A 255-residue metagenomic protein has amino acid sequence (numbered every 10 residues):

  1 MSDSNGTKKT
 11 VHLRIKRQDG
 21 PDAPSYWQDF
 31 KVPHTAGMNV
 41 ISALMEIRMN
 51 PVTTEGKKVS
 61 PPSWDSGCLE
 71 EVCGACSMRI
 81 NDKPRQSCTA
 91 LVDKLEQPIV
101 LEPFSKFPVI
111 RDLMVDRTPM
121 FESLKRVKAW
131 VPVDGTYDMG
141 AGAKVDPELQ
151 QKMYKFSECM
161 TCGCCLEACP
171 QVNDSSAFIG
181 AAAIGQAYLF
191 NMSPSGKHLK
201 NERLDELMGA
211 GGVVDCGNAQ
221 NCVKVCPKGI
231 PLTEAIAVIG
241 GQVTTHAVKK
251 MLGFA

Functional and structural regions predicted by a protein language model:
G6-L13: Short structural boundary motif marking the start of a folded domain
G20-S25: Short N-terminal binding/cap micro-motifs at the start of the first secondary-structure element
Y26-N39: Short, contiguous acidic and Ser/Thr-rich linear segments
M38-S60, I99-A255: Ferredoxin-type iron-sulfur electron-transfer modules in oxidoreductases and energy-metabolism complexes
S66-E70: Serine/threonine-rich, repeat-prone extracellular segments and beta-strand-based repeat modules of secreted/surface
I80-D82: Short strand-turn-strand beta-turns centered on an Asx-Gly dipeptide
C88-A90: Charged interaction scaffolds used for protein-protein
